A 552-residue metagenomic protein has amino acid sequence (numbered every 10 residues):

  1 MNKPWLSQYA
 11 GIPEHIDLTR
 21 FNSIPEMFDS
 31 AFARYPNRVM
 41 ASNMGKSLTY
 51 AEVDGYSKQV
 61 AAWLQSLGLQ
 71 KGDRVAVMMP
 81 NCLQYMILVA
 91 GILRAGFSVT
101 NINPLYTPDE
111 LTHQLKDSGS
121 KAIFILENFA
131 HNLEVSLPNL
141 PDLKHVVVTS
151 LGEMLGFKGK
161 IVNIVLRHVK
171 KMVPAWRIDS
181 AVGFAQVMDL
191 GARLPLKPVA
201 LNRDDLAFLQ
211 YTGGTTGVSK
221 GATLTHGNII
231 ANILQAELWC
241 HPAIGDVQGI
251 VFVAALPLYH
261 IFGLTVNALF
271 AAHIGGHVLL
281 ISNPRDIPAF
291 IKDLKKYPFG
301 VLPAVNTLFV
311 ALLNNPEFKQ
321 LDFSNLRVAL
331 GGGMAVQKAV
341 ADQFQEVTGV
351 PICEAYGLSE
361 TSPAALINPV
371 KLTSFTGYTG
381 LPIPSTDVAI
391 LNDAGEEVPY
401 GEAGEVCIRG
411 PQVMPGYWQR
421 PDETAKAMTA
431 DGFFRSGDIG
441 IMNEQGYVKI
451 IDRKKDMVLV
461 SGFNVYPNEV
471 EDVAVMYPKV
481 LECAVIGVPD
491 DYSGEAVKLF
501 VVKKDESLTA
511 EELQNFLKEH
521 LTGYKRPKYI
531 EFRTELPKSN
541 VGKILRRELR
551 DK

Functional and structural regions predicted by a protein language model:
P13-N22, M154, N163-L206: Flexible, low-complexity linker/hinge segments
T19-R20, N37-C82, M86-A90, T107-T112: Conserved AMP-binding/adenylate-forming core of the ANL superfamily
R38, R74, P80-P108, K116-A122 (+5 more regions): A short helix-loop-beta submotif of the ANL/AMP-binding
S66-L67, R94-Q186, D505-E506: Structural core segment of the AMP-binding/adenylate-forming
L67-L69, G191-D204, L209-A254, G276: Conserved adenylate-forming
Y106, H113, I123-F129, G410 (+6 more regions): AMP-binding/adenylate-forming catalytic core of the ANL superfamily
I230-V251, Y259-G300, N315: Conserved AMP-binding/adenylation subdomain of ANL enzymes
K296-A304, L313-S374: Gly/Ser/Thr-rich phosphate-binding loop
